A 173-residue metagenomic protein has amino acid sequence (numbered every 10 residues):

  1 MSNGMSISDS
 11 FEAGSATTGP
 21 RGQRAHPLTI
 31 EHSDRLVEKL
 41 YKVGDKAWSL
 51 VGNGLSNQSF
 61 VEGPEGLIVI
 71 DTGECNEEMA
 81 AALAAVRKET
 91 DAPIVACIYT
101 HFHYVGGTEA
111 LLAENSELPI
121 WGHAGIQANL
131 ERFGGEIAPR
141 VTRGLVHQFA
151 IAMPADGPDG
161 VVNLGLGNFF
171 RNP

Functional and structural regions predicted by a protein language model:
S2-V37: N-terminal pre-domain segments of enzymes
P27-H32, W48-G52, P173: Short, solvent-exposed secondary-structure boundary motifs
T29, I94, L130-R132: Non-globular, low-confidence helical/coil segments that flank catalytic cores
R35, E65-G66, N76-G122: Active-site metal-binding motif and surrounding structural segment of the metallo-beta-lactamase
V37-K88: Conserved beta-strand hairpin/beta-sheet module of binuclear metal-dependent hydrolase folds, prominently
K42, A128-P173: Metallo-beta-lactamase
G54-S56, E74-N76, F102-V105, I126-A128: Solvent-exposed loop/turn segments at secondary-structure junctions within structured extracellular/periplasmic domains
V61, A80, A110, L130-G135: Short, solvent-exposed loop/turn and secondary-structure capping segments
